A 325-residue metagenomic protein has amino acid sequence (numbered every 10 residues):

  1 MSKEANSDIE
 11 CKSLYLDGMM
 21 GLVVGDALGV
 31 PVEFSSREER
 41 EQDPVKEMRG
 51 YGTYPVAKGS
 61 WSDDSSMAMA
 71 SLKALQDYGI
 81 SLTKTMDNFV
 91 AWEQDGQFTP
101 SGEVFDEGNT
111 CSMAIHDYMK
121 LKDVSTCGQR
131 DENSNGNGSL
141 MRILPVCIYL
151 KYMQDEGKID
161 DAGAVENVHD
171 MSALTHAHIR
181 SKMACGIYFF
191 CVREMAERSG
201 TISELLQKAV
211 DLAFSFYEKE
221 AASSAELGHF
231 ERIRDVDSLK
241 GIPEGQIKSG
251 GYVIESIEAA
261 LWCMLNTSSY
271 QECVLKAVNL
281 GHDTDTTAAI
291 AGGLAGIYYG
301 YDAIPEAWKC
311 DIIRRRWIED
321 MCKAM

Functional and structural regions predicted by a protein language model:
M1-M325: Structured, active/binding-site neighborhoods that engage oxygen-rich ligands
